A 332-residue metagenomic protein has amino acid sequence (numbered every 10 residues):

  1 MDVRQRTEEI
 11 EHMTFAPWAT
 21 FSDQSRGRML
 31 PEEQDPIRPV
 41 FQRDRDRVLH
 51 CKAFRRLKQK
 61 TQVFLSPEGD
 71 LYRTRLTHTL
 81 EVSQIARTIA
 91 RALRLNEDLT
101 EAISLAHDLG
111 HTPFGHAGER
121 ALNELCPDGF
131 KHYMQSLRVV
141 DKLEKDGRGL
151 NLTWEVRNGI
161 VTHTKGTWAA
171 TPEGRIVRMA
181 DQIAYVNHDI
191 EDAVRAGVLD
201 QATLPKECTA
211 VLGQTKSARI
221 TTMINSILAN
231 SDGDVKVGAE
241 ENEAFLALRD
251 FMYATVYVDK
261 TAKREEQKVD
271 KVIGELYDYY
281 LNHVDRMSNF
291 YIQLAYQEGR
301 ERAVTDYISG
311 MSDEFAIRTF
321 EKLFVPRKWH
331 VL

Functional and structural regions predicted by a protein language model:
M1-T79, S83-I89, N96-E97, G129-L332: Histidine-centered, transition-metal-coordinating active-site segments
L99, I103, D108-D146: A generic, well-ordered mixed alpha/beta core segment in the N-terminal half of proteins
